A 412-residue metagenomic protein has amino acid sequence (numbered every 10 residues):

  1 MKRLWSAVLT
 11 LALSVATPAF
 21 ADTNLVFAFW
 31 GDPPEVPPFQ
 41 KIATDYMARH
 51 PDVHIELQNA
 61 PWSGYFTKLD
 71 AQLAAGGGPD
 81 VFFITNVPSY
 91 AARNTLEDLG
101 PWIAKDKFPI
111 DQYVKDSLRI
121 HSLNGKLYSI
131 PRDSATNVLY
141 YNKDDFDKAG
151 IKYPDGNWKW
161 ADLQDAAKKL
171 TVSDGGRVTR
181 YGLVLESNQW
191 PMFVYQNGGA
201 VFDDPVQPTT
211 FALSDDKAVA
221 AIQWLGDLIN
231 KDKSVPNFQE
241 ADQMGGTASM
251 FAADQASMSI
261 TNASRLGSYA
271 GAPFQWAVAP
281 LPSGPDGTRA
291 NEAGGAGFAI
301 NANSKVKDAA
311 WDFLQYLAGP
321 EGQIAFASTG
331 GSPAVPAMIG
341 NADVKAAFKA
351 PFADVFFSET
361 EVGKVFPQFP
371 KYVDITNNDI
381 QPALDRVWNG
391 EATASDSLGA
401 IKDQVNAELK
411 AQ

Functional and structural regions predicted by a protein language model:
D22-D32, V53-Q58, D80-V81, Y128 (+2 more regions): Short, well-ordered beta-strand elements
A48, H54, N94, D147-K148 (+3 more regions): Conserved C-terminal helix/tail region of periplasmic/extracytoplasmic solute-binding proteins
P79-D80, D106-D145, R180-G182, T288-A290 (+1 more regions): A structural signal for short loop-to-beta-strand junctions that line the ligand-binding cleft of periplasmic/secreted
T85-T136, A277-A279, V344-K349, V355 (+1 more regions): Hinge/lid segment of periplasmic solute-binding proteins
V87, R93, A104, A263-Q275 (+2 more regions): C-terminal lobe and pocket-closing loops of periplasmic/extracytoplasmic Venus-flytrap solute-binding proteins
G100-Y113, G156, D174-G176, Y181 (+6 more regions): Short, solvent-exposed loop/beta-turn-alpha elements that line the ligand-binding surface or hinge of extracytoplasmic
Y128-R132, N137, A161-F211, Q223 (+1 more regions): Extracytoplasmic/periplasmic solute-binding protein
A166-K168, P208-Q239: Glycine-centered hinge/linker elements that transmit conformational signals in sensory and ligand-binding systems
